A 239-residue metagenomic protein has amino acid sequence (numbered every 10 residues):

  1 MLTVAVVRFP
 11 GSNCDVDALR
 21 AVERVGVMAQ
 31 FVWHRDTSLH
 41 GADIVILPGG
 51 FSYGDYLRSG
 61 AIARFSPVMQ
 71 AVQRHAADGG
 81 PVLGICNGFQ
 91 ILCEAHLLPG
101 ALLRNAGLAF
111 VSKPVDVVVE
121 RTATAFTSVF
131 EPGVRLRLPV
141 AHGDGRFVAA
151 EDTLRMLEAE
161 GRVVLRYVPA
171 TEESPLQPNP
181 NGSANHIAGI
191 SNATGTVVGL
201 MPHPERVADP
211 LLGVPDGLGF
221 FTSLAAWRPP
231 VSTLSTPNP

Functional and structural regions predicted by a protein language model:
M1-G84, C93-P99, L103-F110, V118 (+2 more regions): N-terminal beta1-alpha1 cap of cysteine-dependent amidohydrolase-like domains
S52-Y53, F89-I91, F147, T171: Glycine-rich nucleotide phosphate-binding loop and flanking beta-alpha elements of Rossmann-like dinucleotide-binding
Q73-A77, N105-P239: Amide-donor transfer/coupling interface in amidating biosynthetic enzymes
